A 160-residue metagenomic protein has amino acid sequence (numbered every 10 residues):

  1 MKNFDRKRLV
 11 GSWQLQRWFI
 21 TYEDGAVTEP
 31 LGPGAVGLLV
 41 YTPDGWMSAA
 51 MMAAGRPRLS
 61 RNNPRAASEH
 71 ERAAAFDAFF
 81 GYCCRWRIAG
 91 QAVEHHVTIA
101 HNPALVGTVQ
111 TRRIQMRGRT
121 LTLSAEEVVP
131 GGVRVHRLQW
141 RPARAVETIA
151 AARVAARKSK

Functional and structural regions predicted by a protein language model:
M1-G81, I88-K160: Lipid interaction determinants
